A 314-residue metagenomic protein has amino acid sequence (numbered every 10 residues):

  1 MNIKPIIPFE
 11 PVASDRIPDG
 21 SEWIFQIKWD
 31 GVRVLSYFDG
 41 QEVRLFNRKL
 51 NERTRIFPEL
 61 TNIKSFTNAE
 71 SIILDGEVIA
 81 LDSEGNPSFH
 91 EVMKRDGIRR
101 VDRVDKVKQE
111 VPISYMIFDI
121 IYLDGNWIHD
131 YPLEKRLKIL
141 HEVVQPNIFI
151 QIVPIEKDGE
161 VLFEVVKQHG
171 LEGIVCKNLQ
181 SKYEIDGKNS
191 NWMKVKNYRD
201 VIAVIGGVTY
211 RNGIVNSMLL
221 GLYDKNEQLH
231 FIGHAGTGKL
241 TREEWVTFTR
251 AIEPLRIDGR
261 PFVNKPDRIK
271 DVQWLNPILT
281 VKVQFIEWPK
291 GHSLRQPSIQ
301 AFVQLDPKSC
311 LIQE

Functional and structural regions predicted by a protein language model:
M1-E314: Catalytic cores of nucleic-acid ligases and guanylyltransferases
